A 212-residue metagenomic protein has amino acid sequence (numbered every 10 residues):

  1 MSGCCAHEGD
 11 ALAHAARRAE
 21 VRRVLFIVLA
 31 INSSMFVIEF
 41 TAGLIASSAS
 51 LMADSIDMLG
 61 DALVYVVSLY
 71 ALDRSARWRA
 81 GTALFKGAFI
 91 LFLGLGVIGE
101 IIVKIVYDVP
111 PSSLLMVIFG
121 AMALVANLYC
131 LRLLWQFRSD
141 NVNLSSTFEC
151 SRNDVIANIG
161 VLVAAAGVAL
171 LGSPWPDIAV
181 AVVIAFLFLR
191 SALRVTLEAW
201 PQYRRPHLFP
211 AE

Functional and structural regions predicted by a protein language model:
M1-E212: Alpha-helical transmembrane cores and adjacent cytosolic helix/loop segments of polytopic membrane transporters
